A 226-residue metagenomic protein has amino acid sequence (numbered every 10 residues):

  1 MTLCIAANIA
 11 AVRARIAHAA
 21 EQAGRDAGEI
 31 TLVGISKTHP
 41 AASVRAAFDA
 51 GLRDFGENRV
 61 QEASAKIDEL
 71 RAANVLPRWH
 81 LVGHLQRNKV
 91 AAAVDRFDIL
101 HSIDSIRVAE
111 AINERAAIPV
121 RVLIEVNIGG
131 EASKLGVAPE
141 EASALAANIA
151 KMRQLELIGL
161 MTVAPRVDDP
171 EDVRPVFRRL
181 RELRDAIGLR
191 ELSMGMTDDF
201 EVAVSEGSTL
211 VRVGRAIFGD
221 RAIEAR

Functional and structural regions predicted by a protein language model:
M1-D198, V204-E206, F218-R221: Conserved alpha/beta-domain cores
S208-R226: Gly/Pro- and small hydrophobic-enriched strand-loop and loop-to-helix capping segments that sit at the rims
